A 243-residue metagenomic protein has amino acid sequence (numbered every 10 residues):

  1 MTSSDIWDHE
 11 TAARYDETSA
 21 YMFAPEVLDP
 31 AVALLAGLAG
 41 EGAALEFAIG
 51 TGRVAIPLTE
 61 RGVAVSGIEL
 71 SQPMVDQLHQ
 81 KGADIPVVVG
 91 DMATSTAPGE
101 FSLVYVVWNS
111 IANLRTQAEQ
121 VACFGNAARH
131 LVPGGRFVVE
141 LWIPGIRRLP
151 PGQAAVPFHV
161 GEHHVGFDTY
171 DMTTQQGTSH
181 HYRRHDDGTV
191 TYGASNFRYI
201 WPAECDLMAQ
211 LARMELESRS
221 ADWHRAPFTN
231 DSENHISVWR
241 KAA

Functional and structural regions predicted by a protein language model:
M1-A39: Conserved class I S-adenosyl-L-methionine
G40-G50: Conserved class I S-adenosyl-L-methionine
T51-S95: Class I SAM-dependent methyltransferase SAM/SAH-binding core
T94-L103: A short acidic, Gly/Pro-enriched loop at the edge of an enzyme's catalytic core that lines a small-molecule cofactor
S102-A118: A short SAM/SAH-binding and catalytic strip from SAM-dependent methyltransferases
V121-P133: A short glycine-rich, Lys/Arg-flanked "PGG" loop and its adjoining helix->strand segment in the class I
V138-Q210: SAM-dependent methyltransferase
P202-A243: C-terminal lobe and adjacent flexible extensions of AdoMet/dcAdoMet transferase-like proteins
